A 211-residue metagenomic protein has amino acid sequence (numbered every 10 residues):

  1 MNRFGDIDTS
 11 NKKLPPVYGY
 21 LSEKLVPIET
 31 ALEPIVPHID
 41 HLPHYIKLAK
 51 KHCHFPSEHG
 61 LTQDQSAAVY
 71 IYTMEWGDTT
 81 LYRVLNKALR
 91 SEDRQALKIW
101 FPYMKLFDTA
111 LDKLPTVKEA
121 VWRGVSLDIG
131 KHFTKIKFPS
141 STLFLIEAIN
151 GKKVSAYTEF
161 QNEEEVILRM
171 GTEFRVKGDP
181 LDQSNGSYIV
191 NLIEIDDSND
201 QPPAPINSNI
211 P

Functional and structural regions predicted by a protein language model:
M1, G5-S10, Q63, G77 (+6 more regions): Intrinsic-disorder/low-complexity regions
M1-L32: Intrinsically disordered, low-structural-confidence terminal and linker regions
F4, D8-N11, P15, A68 (+5 more regions): A near-ubiquitous, low-amplitude feature marking generic local secondary-structure context
D6, P16, T62, L97-F101 (+7 more regions): Generic ordered-secondary-structure signal
K13-L14, L25, L32-I35, H41 (+2 more regions): Selective for proline/serine-rich intrinsically disordered segments in cytosolic/nuclear regulatory regions
E33-K152: Internal glycine-rich, Lys/Arg-flanked active-site/core loops of soluble domains
L114-K118, K131-P202: ADP-ribosyltransferase catalytic core
N199-P211: Extended Gly/Ser/Thr-rich low-complexity repeat segments, especially those forming or decorating extracellular
